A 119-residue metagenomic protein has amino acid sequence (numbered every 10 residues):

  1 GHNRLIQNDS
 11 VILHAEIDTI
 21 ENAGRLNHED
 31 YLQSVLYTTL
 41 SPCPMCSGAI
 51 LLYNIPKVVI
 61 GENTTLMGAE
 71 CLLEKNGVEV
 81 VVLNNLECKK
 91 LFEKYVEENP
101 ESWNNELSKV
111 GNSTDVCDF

Functional and structural regions predicted by a protein language model:
G1-L5: Short beta->alpha transition motifs characteristic of CBS
I6-H14, S41, T64: Residues at secondary-structure transition points
S10, L36-P56: Local cysteine-cluster metal-coordination motifs and their immediate loop/turn environment, predominantly Fe-S cluster
I12, E16-R25: Glycine/small-residue-rich phosphate/adenosyl-binding loop
T19, T38, I60: Active-site neighborhood of phospho(di)ester-bond hydrolases with catalytic His/Asp-centered motifs
N27-H28, E70: Short secondary-structure boundary/capping segments
E29-Q33: Short helix-loop-beta connector
G48-F119: Zinc-dependent deaminase
